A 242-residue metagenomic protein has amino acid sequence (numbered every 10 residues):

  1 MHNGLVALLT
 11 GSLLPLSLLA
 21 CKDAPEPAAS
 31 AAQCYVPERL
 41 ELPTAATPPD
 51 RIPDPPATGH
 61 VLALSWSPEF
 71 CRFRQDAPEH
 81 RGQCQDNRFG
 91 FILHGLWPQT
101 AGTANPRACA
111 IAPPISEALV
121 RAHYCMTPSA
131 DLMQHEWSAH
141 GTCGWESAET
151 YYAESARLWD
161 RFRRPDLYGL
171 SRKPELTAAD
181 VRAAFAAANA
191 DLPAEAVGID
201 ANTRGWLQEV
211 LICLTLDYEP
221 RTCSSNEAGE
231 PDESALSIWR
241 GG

Functional and structural regions predicted by a protein language model:
M1-G4: Positively charged n-region of N-terminal signal peptides that target proteins for export
L8-S17: Bacterial N-terminal signal peptides
L14, E26-A28, L64, A77 (+4 more regions): Residue-level signal for mature regions of secreted extracellular proteins and peptides
K22-D23: Bacterial signal peptide processing site
E26-H60: N-terminal low-complexity, Pro/Thr/Ser-rich intrinsically disordered segments that act as propeptides or flexible
Q33, E38-L42, E117, P128-G242: C-terminal, well-folded lobe of enzymatic/effector domains
A46-S129: Betabetaalpha-Me/HNH-type nuclease active-site subdomain
